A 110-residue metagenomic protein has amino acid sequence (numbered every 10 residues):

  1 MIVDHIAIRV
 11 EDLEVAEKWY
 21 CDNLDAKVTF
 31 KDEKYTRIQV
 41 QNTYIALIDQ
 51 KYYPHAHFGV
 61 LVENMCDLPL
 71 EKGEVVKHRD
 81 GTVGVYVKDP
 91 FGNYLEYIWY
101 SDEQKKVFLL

Functional and structural regions predicted by a protein language model:
M1, A7-I45: Core segments of cupin and vicinal oxygen chelate
M1-I2, Q50-H55, R79: Short glycine-enriched loop/turn motifs at secondary-structure junctions
M1-V3, G73-E74: A short, structure-level motif marking secondary-structure boundaries and short turns
D4, E33-K34, A56, G81-V83: Residue-level marker for the onset of beta-strands and adjacent loop->beta junctions in well-ordered domains
R9, A16-W19, F30, A46 (+4 more regions): A generic structural micro-environment signature that highlights single residues at secondary-structure boundaries
L13, F58-Y94, I98-L110: Vicinal oxygen chelate
K27-A56, V60-V62, Y94-S101: Conserved short beta-strand elements that form part of the metal-binding/catalytic scaffold of enzyme active sites
